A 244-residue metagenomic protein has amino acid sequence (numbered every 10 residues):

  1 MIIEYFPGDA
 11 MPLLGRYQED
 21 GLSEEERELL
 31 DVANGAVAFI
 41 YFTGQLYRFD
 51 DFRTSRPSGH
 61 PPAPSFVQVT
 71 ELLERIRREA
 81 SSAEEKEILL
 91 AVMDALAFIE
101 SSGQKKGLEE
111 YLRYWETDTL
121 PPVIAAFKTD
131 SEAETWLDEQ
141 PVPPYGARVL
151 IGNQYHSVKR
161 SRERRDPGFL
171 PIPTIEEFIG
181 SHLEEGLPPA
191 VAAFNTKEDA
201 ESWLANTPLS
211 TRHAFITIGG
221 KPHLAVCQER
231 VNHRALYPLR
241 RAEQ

Functional and structural regions predicted by a protein language model:
I2-P12, L29, P62-T70, I88: Short amphipathic alpha-helical heptad-repeat segments
D9-P12, D20, F52, H213-F215 (+1 more regions): Long, non-catalytic architectural segments outside compact domain cores
L14, F49-I76, L112: Extended non-catalytic scaffold regions that mediate assembly and binding in large macromolecular machines
E25-E28, P62, E84-K86, L204 (+1 more regions): Tandem-repeat/low-complexity and Cys-motif detector
E26-P57, S81-T117: Amphipathic alpha-helical packing elements
R48-R53, K86, K105-E116, P121-A126 (+2 more regions): Short glycine-rich, low-complexity/disordered patches
S65-V69, I76-S82, A95, S102 (+1 more regions): N-terminal intrinsically disordered, low-complexity, charge/repeat-rich segments that act as generic
A126, S131-Q244: N-terminal accessory interaction module
